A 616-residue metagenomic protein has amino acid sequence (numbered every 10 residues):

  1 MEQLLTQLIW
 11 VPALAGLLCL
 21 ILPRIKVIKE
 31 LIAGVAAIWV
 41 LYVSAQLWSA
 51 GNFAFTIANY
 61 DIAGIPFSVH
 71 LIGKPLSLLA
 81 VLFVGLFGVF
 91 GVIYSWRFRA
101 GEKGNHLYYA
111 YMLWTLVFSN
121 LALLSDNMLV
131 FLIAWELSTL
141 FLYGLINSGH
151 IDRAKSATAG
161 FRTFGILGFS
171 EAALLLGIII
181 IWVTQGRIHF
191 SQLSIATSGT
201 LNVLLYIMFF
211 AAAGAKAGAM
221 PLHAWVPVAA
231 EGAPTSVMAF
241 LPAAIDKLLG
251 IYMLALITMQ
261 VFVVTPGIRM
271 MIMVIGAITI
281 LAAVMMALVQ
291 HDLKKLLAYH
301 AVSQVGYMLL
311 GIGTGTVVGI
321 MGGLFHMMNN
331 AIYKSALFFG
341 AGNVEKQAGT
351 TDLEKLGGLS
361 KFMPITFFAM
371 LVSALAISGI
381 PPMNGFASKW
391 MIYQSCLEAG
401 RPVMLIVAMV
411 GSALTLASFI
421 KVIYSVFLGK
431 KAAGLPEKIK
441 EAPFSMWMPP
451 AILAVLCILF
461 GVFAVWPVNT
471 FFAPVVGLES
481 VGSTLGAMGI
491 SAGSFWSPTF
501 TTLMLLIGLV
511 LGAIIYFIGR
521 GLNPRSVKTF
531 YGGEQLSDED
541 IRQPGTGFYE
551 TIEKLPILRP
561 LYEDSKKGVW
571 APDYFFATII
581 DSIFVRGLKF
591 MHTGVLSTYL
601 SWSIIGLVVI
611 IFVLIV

Functional and structural regions predicted by a protein language model:
M1-Q7, L14-A110, R187-T197, A473 (+3 more regions): Transmembrane helix-loop-helix hairpins at membrane boundaries of multipass inner-membrane proteins
K26-A37, A159-G168, K361-A369, E441-L456 (+1 more regions): Alpha-helical transmembrane segments and their helix-start/interface "positive-inside/aromatic belt" motifs in integral
G34-W48, S170-L176, S373-A374, P449-N469 (+1 more regions): Hydrophobic alpha-helical membrane-insertion segments
W48-T56, I180-I188, G379-I392, V462-T484: Membrane-helix interface motif
D61-L79, I195-Y206, Q394-M404, S491-W496: Short aromatic-rich membrane-water interface segments that cap or initiate transmembrane helices in multi-pass membrane
P66-V69, L353-K355, G434-I439, G489-I490 (+1 more regions): Cytosolic juxtamembrane amphipathic/interface segments immediately preceding and feeding into a transmembrane helix
F90-H106, L116-F131, F141-E441: Hydrophobic transmembrane alpha-helices and their helix-loop junctions in integral membrane proteins
P242, P467-L503, I514-V616: Aromatic-capped, Gly/Pro-kinked transmembrane alpha-helices
